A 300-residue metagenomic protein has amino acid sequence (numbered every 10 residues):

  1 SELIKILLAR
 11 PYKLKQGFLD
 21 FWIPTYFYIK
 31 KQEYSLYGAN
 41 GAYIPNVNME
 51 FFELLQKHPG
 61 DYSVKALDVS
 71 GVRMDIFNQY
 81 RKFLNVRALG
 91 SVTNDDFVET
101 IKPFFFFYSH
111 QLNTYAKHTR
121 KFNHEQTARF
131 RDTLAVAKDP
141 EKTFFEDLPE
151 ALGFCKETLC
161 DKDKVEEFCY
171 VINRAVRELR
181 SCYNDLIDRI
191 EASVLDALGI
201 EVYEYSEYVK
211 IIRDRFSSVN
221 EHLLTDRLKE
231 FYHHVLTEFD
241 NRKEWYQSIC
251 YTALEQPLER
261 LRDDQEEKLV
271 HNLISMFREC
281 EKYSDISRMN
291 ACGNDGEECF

Functional and structural regions predicted by a protein language model:
I4-I44: Charge-enriched amphipathic alpha-helical scaffolds
I6, R10, I29, V64-F300: Long low-complexity, intrinsically disordered regions
S35-V86: C-terminal engagement modules used by replication, chromatin/transcription, nuclear envelope/ESCRT, and ubiquitin
